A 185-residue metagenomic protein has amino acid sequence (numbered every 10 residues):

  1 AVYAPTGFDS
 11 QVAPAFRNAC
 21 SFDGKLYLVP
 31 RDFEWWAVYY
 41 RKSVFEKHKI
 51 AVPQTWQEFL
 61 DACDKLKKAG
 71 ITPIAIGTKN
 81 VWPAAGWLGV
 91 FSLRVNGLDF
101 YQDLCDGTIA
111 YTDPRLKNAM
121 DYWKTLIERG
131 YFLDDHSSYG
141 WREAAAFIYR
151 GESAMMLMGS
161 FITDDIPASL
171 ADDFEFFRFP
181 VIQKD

Functional and structural regions predicted by a protein language model:
A1-A15, S21, S43, K47-Q54 (+4 more regions): Extracytoplasmic "Venus flytrap"/periplasmic binding protein-like
A1-A37, L60, W87, R115 (+1 more regions): Hinge/lid segment of periplasmic solute-binding proteins
V2-V12, V95-N118, A168-S169, V181-D185: Short, solvent-exposed loop/beta-turn-alpha elements that line the ligand-binding surface or hinge of extracytoplasmic
Y27-L28, K68-T78: Bilobed periplasmic-binding protein-like "clamshell/Venus-flytrap" ligand-binding domains
Y40, V44-K47, F91-L98, L116-F132: Ligand-binding cleft/hinge of the Venus flytrap
F59, L66-K67, A146-G151: Hydrophobic residues within well-ordered alpha-helices
C63-K65, C105-H136: Glycine-centered hinge/linker elements that transmit conformational signals in sensory and ligand-binding systems
D121-D185: Extracytoplasmic/periplasmic substrate-binding proteins
